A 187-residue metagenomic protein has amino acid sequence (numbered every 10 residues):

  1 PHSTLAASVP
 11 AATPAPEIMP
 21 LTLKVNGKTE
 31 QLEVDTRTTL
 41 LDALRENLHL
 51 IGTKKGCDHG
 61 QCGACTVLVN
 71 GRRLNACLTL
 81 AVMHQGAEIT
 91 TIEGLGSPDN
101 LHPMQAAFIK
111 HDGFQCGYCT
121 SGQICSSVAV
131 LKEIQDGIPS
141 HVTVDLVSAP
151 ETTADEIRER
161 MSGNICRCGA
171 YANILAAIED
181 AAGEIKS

Functional and structural regions predicted by a protein language model:
P1-S187: Signature of N-terminal electron-transfer/Fe-S-associated modules in redox systems
